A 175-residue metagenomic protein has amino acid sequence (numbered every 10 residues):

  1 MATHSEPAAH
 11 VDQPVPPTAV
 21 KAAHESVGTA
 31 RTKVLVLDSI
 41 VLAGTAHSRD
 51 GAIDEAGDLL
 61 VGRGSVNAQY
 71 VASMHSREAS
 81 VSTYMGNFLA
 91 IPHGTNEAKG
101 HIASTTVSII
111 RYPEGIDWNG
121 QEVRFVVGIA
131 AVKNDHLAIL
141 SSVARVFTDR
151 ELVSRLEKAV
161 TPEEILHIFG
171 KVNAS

Functional and structural regions predicted by a protein language model:
M1-S175: Cytosolic covalent-transfer regions centered on His/Cys nucleophiles that carry phosphoryl or persulfide groups
